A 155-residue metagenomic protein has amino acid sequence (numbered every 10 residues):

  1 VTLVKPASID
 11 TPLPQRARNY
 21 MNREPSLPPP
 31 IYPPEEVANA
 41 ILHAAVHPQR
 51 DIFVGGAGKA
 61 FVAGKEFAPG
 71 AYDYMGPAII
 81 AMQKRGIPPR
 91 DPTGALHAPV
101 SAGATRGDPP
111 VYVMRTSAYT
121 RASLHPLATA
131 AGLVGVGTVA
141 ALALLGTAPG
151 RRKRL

Functional and structural regions predicted by a protein language model:
V1-P88: SDR active-site lid
A60-D73, V111-P126: Short flexible/disordered coil segments
D91-A122: Juxtamembrane amphipathic/hinge helix adjacent to a transmembrane helix
A122-R151: Hydrophobic alpha-helical topogenic segments used for membrane insertion/localization
R154-L155: Long, low-complexity or tandemly repetitive, helically biased scaffold regions used for multimeric assembly/adhesion
